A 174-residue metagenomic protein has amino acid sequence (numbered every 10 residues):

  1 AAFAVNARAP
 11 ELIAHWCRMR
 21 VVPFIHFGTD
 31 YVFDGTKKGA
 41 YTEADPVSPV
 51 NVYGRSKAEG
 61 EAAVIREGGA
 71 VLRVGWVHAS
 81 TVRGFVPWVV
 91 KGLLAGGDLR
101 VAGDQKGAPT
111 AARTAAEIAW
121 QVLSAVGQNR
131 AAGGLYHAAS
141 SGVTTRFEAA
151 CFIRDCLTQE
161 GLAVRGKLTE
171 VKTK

Functional and structural regions predicted by a protein language model:
A1-A2, G35-G39, V82-R83: Conserved catalytic-core motifs of eukaryotic protein kinase domains, centered on the activation segment
A1-I25: NAD(P)-cofactor binding segment of oxidoreductase domains
A4-L12, V47, N51, R55-A58: Glycine-rich NAD(P)-binding loop of the Rossmann-fold in SDR/ketoreductase-type enzymes
V5, A44, N51, G107-T110 (+1 more regions): Residue-level signal for the nucleotide or nucleotide-sugar donor/cofactor binding architecture
F24-D30, D34, L72-V74: SDR active-site strand-loop-helix element
D30-N51: Active-site "gating" loop of Rossmann-like NAD(P)-dependent oxidoreductase/epimerase domains
A62-G107, A112-Q121: NAD(P)-dependent short-chain dehydrogenase/reductase
I118, A125-K174: Mid/C-terminal beta-alpha module of Rossmann-like enzyme folds, strongest in SDR-family dehydrogenases/epimerases
